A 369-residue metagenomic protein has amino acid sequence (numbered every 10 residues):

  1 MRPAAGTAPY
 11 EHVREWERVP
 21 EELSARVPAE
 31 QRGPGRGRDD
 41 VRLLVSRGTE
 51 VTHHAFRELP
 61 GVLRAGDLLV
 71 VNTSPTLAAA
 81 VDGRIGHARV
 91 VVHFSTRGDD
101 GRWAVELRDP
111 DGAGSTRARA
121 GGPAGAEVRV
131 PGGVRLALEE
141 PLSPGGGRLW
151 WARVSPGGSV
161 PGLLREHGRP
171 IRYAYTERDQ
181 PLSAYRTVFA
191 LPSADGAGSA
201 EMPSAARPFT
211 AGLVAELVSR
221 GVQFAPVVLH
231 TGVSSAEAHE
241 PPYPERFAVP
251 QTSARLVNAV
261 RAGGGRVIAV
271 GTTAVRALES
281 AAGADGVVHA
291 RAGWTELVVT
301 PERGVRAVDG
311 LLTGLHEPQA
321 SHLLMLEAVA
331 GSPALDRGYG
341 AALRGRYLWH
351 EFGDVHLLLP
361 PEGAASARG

Functional and structural regions predicted by a protein language model:
M1-G369: A cross-family signal for N-terminal binding/gating loops and helix N-caps that shape access to the active site
